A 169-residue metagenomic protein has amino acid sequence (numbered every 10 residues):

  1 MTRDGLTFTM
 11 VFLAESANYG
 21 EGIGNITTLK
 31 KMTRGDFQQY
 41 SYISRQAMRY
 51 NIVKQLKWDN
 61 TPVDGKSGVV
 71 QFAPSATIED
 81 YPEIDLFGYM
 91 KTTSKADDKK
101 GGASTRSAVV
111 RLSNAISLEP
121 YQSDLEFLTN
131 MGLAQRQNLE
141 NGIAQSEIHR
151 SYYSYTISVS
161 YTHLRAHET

Functional and structural regions predicted by a protein language model:
M1-E168: RNA-binding basic/glycine-rich loop and surface signature characteristic of RAMP-family CRISPR effectors
